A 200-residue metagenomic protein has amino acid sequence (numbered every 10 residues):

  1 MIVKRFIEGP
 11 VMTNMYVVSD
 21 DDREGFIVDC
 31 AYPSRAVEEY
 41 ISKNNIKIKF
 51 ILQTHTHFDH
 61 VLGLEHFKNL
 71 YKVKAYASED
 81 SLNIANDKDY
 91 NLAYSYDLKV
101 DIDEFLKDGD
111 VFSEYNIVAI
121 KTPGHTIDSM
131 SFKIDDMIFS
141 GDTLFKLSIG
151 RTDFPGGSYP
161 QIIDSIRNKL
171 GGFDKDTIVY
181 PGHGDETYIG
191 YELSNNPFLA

Functional and structural regions predicted by a protein language model:
M1-N44, S131-G141: Conserved beta-strand hairpin/beta-sheet module of binuclear metal-dependent hydrolase folds, prominently
V3, Y16-V17, G109-I134: Core dinuclear metal-dependent hydrolase active-site scaffold
F6-I7, D101-D103, I120-P123: Short Gly/Pro-enriched turn/cap motifs at secondary-structure boundaries
D20, D80-L82, D110, D136-M137 (+1 more regions): Conserved catalytic scaffold of divalent metal-dependent phosphoesterases
I27-V28, K49-T56, A75-S78, K121-G124 (+2 more regions): Active-site neighborhood of phospho(di)ester-bond hydrolases with catalytic His/Asp-centered motifs
Y32-S113, F198: Active-site HxH/HxHxD metal-binding segment of metal-dependent hydrolases
Y90, Y94-L98, K121-A200: Metallo-beta-lactamase
